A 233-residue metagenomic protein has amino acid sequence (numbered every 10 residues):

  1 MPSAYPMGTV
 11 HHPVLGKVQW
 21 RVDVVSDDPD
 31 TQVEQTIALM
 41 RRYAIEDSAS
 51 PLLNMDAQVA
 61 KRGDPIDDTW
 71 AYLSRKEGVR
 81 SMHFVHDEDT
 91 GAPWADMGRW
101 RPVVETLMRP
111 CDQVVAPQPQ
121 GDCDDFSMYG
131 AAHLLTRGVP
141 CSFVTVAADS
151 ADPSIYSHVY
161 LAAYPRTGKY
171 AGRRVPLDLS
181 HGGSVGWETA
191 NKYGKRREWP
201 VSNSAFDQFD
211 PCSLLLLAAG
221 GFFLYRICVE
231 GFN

Functional and structural regions predicted by a protein language model:
M1-F232: A structural boundary/capping signal
